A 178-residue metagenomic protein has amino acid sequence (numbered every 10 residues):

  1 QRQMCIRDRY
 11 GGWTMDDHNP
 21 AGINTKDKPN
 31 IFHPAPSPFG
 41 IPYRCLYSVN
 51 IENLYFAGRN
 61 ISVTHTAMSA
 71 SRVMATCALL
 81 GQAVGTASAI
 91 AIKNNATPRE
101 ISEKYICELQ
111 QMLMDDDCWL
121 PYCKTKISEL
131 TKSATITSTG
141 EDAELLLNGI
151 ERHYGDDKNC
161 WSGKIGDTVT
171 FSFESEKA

Functional and structural regions predicted by a protein language model:
Q1-Q3, R7-T139: Flavin (FAD/FMN)-binding glycine-rich loop and adjacent Rossmann-like elements that form
D115-A178: Disordered, acidic Ser/Thr/Pro-rich linker "stalks" and the adjacent N-terminal cap of the next globular domain
